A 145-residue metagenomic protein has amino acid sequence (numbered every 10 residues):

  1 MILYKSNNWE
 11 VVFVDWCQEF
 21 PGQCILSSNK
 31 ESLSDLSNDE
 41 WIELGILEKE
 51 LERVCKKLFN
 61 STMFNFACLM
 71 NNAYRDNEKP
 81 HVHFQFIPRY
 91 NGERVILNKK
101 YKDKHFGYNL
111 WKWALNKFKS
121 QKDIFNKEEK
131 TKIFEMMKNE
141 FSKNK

Functional and structural regions predicted by a protein language model:
M1-K145: HIT superfamily nucleotide-processing domains
